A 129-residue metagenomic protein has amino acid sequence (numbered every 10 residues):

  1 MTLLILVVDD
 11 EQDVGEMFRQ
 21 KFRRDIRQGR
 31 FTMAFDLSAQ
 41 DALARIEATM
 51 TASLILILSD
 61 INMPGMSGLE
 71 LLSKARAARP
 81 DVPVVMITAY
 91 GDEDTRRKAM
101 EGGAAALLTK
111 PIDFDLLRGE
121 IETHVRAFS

Functional and structural regions predicted by a protein language model:
Q12-F35: Two-component/phosphorelay signaling modules centered on CheY-like receiver
F35-L56, A77: Acidic, metal-coordinating helix/loop segments flanking the phosphotransfer/catalytic sites of two-component signaling
L58-D60: Active-site T/S-Asp motif of two-component receiver
M63: Receiver (REC) domain active-site loop signature in two-component systems and cognate sites in sensor histidine kinases
E70, G91-A106, G119: Alpha4 helix (beta4-alpha4-beta5 surface) of REC/receiver domains from two-component response regulators
K110: A Lys-centered signature of the CheY-like receiver
D113: Receiver (REC) domain switch/active-site region of two-component response regulators
